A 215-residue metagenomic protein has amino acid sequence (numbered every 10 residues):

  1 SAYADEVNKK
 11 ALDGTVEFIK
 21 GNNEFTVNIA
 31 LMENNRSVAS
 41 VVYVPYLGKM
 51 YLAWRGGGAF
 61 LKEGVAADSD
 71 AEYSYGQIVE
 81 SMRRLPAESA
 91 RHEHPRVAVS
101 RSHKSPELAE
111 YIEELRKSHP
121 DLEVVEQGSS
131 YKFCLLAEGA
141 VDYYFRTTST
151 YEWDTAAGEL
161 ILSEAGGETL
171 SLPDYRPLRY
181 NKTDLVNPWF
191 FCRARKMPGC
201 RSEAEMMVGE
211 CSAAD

Functional and structural regions predicted by a protein language model:
S1-N34, V41: Flexible, acidic active-site loops/lids enriched in D/E/S/T/G that coordinate Mg2+ and/or position polar
L12, V27, K132-F133, G158-E159: Short, hydrophobic alpha-helical packing/hinge segments within bilobed ligand-binding/sensory domains
I29-F133, L178-D215: Acidic beta-strand-loop-alpha-helix segment within the catalytic core of divalent metal-dependent phosphate-processing
V97, C134-A137, A156-S163: Hydrophobic residues within well-ordered alpha-helices
R101, T148-T150, L172-Y175: Short secondary-structure boundary segments
E138-Y143, G166-E168: Alpha-to-beta junction loops
W153: Acidic donor-binding loop at a coil-to-helix junction in glycosyltransferase catalytic cores that engages
G167-T183: Acidic, metal-binding active-site segment of PIN/NYN-like and related structure-specific nucleases
